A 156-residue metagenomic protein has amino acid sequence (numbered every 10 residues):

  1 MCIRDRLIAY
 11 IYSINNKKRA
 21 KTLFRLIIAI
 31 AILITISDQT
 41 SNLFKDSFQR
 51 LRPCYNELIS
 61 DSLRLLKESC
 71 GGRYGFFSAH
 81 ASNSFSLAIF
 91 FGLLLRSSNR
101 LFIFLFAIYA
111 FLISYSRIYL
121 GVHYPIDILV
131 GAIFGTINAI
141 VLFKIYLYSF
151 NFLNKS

Functional and structural regions predicted by a protein language model:
M1-I3: Short, small-residue-biased leader/transition segments that mark boundaries at the very start of proteins
D5, I30-I34, F102, F106-Y109: Hydrophobic alpha-helical transmembrane segments of polytopic
D5-N16, S84-L93: Hydrophobic, aromatic-rich transmembrane alpha-helices and their immediate juxtamembrane boundary segments
L7-T40: Interfacial segments of alpha-helical transmembrane regions
L33-S41, A110-I113, R117: Alpha-helical transmembrane segments of multi-pass membrane proteins
I34-Y55: Transmembrane alpha-helix/helix-exit interface in multi-pass inner-membrane proteins
Q49-K67: Membrane-interface interhelical connector segments
R64-S156: Membrane-embedded catalytic cores of phosphoryl/pyrophosphoryl-handling enzymes
